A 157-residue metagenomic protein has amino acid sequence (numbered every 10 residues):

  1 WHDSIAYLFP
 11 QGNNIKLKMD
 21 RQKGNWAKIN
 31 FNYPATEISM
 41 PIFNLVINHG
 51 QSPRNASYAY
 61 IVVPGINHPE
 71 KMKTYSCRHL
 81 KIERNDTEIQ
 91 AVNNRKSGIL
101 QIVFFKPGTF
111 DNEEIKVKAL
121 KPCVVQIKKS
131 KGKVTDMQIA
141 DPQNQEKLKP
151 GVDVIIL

Functional and structural regions predicted by a protein language model:
W1-N44, F110-V117: Trp/Gly-enriched beta-strand surface patches
Y7, Y33, Y58-Y60, Y75: Sequence-level detector for tyrosine residue identity
M40-R54: Exposed beta-sheet edge/beta-hairpin loop segments within beta-rich domains
F43, Y58-Y60, T135-M137: Hydrophobic residues positioned within well-ordered beta-strands of beta-sheet architectures
P53-P64: Short Pro-Gly-centered flexible turn/kink motifs
V63-L157: Non-catalytic terminal regions with compositionally biased, polar/charged low complexity
